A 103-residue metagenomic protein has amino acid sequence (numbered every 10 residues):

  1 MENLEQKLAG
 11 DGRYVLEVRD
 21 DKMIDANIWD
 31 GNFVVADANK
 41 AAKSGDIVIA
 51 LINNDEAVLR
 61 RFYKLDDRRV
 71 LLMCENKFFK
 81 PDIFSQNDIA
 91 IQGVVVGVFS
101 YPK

Functional and structural regions predicted by a protein language model:
M1-L51: A short, contiguous structural element within a folded domain that forms the immediate neighborhood of a functional site
G12, E56, I89: Exposed loop/turn and edge beta-strand positions of beta-sandwich/beta-sheet ligand-binding modules
E17, V58-R61, V94: Residues located in well-ordered beta-strands
I24-D25, A57, P102: Short beta-strands and strand-coil junctions in structured, solvent-facing domains, enriched
F33, L59-R61, D82-I83: Well-ordered beta-strand positions in beta-sheet-rich domains
K40-A41, D55, K77-F78: Short acidic/polar capping segments at secondary-structure boundaries
S44-V70: Short, compositionally biased
K64-K103: Glycine- and charge-enriched low-complexity intrinsically disordered segments
